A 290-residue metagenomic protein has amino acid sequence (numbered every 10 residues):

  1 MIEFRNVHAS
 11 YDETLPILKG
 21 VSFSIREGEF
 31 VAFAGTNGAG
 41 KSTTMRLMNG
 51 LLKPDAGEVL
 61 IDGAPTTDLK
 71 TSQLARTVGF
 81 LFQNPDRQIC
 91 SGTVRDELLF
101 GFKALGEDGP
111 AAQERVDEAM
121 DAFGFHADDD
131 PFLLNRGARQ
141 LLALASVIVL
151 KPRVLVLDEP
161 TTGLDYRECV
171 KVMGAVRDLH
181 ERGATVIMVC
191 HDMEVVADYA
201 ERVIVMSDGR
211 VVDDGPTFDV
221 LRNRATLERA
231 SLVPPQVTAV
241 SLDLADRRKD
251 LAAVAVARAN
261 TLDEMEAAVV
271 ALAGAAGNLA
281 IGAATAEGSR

Functional and structural regions predicted by a protein language model:
A34-T36: The feature captures the beta-strand-to-loop junction immediately N-terminal to the Walker
N49: Helix-to-loop junction immediately C-terminal to a conserved catalytic motif
G57-P65, L74: Conserved ABC transporter NBD signature motif
A119-L133: Conserved ABC nucleotide-binding domain
C190-H191: H-loop/switch region of ABC-family ATPase nucleotide-binding domains
V196-D198: A short, surface-exposed alpha-helical micro-motif characterized by mixed small hydrophobic and charged/polar residues
D208-G209: Conserved ABC ATPase "signature" C-loop
